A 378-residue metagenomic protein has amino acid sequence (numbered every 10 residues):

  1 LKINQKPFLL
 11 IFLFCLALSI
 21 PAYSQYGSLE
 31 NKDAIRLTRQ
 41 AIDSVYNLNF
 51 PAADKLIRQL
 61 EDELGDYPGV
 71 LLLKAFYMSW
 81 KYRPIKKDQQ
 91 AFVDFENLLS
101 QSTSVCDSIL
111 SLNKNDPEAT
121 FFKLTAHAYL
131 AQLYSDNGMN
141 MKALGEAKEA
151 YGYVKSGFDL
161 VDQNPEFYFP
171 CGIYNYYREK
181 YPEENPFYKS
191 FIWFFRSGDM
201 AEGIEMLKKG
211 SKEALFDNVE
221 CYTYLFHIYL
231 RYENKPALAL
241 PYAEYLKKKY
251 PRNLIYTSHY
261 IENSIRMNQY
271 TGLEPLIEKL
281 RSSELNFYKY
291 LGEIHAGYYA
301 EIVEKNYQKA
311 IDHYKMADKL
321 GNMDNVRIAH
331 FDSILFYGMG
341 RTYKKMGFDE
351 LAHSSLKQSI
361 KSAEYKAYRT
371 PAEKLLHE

Functional and structural regions predicted by a protein language model:
Q25-S28, Q59-G65, L160, I192-S197 (+5 more regions): Solenoid-like repeat scaffolds
N31-K32, G65, V70-L72, K114 (+8 more regions): Residue signature of alpha-solenoid helical repeat architecture, marking inter-repeat boundaries and helix-start
A34, S44, L48-D54, F76-P117 (+4 more regions): Short coil/linker segments at helix-helix boundaries
R39, L73, W80, F122 (+7 more regions): "A position-specific structural signal for the A-helix of alpha-solenoid helical repeats
V70, A119, F167, E220-C221 (+5 more regions): TPR alpha-solenoid repeat register
Y151, K155, F195-D199, I204 (+3 more regions): TPR/TPR-like (Sel1-like) alpha-helical repeat modules
C221-R231, S258-N268, I277-S282, Y288-I328: Alpha-helical adaptor scaffolds
